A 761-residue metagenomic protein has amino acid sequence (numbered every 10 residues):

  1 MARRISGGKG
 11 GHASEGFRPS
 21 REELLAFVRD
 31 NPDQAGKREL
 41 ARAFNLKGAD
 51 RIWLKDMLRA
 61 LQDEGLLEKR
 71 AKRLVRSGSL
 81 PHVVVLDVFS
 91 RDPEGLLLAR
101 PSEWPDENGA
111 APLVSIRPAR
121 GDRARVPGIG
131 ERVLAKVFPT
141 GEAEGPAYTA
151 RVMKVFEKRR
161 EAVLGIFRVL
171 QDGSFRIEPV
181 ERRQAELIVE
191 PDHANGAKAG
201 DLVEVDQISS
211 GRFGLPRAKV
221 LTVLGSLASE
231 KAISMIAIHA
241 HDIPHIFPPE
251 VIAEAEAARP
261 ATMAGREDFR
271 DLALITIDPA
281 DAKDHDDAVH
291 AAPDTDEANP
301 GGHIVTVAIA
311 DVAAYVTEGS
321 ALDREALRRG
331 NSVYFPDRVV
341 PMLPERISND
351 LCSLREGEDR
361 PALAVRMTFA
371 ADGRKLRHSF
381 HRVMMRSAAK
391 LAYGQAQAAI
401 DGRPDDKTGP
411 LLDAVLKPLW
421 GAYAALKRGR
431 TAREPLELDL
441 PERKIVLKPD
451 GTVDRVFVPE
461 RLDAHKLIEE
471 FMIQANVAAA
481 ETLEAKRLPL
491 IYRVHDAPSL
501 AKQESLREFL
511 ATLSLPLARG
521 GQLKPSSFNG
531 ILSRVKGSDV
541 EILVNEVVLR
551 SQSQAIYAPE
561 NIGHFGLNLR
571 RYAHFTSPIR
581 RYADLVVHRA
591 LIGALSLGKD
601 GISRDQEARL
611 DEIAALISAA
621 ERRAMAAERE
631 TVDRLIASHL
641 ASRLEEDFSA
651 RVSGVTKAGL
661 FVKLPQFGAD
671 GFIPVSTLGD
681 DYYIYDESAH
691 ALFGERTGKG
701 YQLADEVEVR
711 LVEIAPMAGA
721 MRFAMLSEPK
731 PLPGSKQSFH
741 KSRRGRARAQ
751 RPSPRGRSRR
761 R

Functional and structural regions predicted by a protein language model:
M1-P19, Y682-A691, M725-R761: Acidic, low-complexity intrinsically disordered tails
A2-T306, A313-E358, K390, Q395-I400 (+2 more regions): Charge-lined substrate channels and their catalytic hotspots, especially those that engage the 3′ end of RNA
D92, G141, F156, Q171 (+8 more regions): A generic structural motif
E107-R117, Q184-V189, G668-Y685, P733-G734: A short macromolecule-binding patch
S210, I236, A240-I243, E250-G679 (+3 more regions): Electropositive polyanion-binding surfaces
A362, D705-E708: Eukaryote-biased detector of low-complexity, proline/serine/threonine-rich segments and adjacent exposed loops
